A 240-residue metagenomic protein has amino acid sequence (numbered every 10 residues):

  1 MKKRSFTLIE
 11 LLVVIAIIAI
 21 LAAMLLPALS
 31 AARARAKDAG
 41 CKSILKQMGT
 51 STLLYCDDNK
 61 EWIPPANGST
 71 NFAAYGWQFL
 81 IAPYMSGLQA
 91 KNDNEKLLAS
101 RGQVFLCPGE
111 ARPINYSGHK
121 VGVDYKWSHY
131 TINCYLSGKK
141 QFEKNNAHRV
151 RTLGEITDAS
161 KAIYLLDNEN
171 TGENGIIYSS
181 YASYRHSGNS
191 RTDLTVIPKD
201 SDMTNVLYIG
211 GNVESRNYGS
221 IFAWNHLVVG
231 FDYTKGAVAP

Functional and structural regions predicted by a protein language model:
M1-K2, D58: Short alpha-helix boundary/capping motifs
K2-S43: Amphipathic alpha-helical segments typified by the pilin-like N-terminal helix that continues immediately C-terminal
C41-P240: Short, well-structured segments within or immediately adjacent to enzyme catalytic domains that line ligand-binding
